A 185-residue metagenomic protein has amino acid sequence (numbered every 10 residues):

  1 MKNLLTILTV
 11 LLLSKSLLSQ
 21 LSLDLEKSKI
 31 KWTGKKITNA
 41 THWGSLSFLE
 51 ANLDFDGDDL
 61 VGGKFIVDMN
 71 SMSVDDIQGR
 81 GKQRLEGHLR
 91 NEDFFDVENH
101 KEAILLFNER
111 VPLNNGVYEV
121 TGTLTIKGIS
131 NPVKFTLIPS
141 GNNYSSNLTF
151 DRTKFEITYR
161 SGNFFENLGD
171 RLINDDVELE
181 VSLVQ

Functional and structural regions predicted by a protein language model:
M1-L5: Positively charged n-region of N-terminal signal peptides that target proteins for export
V10-L11: Short, linear, compositionally biased motifs with a strong N-terminal bias
S14-S16: N-terminal signal peptide c-region/cleavage motif recognized by signal peptidases
S19-Q185: Low-complexity, acidic/polar, glycine-enriched regions of mature
